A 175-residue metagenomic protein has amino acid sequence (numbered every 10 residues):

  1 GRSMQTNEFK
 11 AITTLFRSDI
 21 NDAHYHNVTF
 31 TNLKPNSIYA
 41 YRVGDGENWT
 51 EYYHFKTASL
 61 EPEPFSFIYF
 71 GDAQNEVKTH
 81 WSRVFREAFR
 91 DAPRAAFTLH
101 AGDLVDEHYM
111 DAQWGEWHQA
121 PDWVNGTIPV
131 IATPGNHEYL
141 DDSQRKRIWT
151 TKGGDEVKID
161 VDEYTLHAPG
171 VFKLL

Functional and structural regions predicted by a protein language model:
G1-Y69, Q74-N75, R86, R90-P93: Acidic, histidine-bearing metal-coordination/catalytic regions of metal-dependent phosphoesterases
L15, H24-T29, I38-H54, A112-L175: Extended active-site neighborhood of metal-dependent phosphoesterases/phosphodiesterases
T50, T79, H108: Residues that form or flank phosphate/diphosphate-binding pockets in enzymes that use nucleotide phosphates
Y69-E76, A101-W114, D142, V157-D160: The substrate-binding groove and active-site-proximal loops of carbohydrate-active enzymes, especially glycoside
Y69-G71, F97-D103, P129-N136: Active-site neighborhood of phospho(di)ester-bond hydrolases with catalytic His/Asp-centered motifs
H80-E87, E116: Well-ordered alpha-helical segments embedded in enzymatic catalytic cores
E87-F97, V124-P129: His/acidic metal-ligating clusters that form di-metal
